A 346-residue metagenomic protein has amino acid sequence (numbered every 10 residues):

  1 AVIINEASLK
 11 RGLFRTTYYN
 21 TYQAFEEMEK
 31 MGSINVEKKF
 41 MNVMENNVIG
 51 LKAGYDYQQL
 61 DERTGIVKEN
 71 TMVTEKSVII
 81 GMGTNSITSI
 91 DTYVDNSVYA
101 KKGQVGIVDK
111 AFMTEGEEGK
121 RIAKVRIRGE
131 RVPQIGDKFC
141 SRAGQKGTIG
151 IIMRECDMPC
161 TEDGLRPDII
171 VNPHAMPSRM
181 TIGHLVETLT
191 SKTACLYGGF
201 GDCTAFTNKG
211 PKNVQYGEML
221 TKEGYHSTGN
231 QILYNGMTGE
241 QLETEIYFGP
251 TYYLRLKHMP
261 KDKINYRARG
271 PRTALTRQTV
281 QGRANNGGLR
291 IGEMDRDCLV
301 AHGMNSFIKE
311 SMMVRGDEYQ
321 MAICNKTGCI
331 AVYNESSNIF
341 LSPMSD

Functional and structural regions predicted by a protein language model:
A1-D346: Long insertion/accessory domains within large nucleic-acid-processing enzymes
